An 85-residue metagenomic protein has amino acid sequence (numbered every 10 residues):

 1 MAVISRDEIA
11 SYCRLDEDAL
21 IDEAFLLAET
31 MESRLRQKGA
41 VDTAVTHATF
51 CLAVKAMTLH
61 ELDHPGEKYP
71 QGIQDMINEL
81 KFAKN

Functional and structural regions predicted by a protein language model:
M1-N85: Divalent metal-cofactor coordination and adjacent catalytic microenvironments
